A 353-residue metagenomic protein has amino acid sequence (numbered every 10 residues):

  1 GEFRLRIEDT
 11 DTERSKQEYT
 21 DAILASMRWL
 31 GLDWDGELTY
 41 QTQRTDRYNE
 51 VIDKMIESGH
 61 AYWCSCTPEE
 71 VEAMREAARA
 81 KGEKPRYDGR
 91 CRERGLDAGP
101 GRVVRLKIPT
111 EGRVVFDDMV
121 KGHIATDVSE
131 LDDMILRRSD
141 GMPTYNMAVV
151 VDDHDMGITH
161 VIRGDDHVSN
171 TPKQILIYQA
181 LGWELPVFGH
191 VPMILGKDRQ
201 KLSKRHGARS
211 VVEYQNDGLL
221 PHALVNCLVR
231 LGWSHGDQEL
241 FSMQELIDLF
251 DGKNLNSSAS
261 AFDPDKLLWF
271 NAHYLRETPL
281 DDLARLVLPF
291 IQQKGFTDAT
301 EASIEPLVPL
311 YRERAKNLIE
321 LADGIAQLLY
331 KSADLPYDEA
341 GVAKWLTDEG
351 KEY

Functional and structural regions predicted by a protein language model:
G1-K81, N170-W183, A223: N-terminal Rossmann-like or analogous alpha/beta NTP/dinucleotide-binding catalytic cores that position adenine
I7, I108, G350-E352: Hydrophobic residues in beta-strands and at strand termini
D9-D11, D155, I162, Y274: A generic structural motif
T12, Q41-R44, P109, G164-H167 (+2 more regions): Short beta->alpha junction loops/turns
D21, G31, L136, V151 (+2 more regions): Conserved nucleotide- and phosphate/pyrophosphate-binding catalytic cores in adenylate/nucleotidyl-handling enzymes
Y62-H190, L195-L202, S210, H235: Active-site cores that bind ATP or allylic diphosphates and position pyrophosphate for catalysis
